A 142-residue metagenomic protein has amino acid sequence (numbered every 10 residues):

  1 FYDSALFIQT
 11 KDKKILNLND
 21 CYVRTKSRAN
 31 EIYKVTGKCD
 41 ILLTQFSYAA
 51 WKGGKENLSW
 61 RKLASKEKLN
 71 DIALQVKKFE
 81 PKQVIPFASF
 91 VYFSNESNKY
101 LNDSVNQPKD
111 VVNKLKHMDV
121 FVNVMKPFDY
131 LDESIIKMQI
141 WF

Functional and structural regions predicted by a protein language model:
F1-K38, L43-T44, Y48, D129-F142: Core dinuclear metal-dependent hydrolase active-site scaffold
K26-D119: Cap/insert and terminal regions of metallo-dependent hydrolase folds
S104-N106, K114-F142: Amphipathic alpha-helical heptad-repeat segments
